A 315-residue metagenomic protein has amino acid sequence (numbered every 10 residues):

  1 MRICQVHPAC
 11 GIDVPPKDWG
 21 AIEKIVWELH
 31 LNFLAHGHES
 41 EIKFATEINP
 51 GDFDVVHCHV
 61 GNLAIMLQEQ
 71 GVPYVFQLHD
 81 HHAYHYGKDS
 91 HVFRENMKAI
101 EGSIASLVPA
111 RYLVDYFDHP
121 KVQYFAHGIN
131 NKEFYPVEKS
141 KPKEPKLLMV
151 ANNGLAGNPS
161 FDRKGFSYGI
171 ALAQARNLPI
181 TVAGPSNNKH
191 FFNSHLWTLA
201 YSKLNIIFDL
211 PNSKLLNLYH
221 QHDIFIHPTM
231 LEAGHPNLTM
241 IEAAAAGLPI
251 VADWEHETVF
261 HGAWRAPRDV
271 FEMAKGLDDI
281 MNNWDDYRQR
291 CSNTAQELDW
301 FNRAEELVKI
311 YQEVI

Functional and structural regions predicted by a protein language model:
Y86-G87, I129-E144, N158: Acidic anion/phosphate-binding donor-loop and adjacent secondary structure in glycosyltransferase catalytic cores
E101-P136, K146, V150-N152: Donor nucleotide-sugar binding/catalytic pocket of nucleotide-sugar-dependent glycosyltransferases
E144-L196: Conserved catalytic-core segment of nucleotide-activated headgroup transferases in glycan assembly
F192-L216: Nucleotide-activated donor-binding/catalytic signature segment of Leloir-type glycosyltransferases, i.e., the conserved
H220-G234: Acidic donor-binding loop of glycosyltransferase active sites
A245, P249-A252: Short hydrophobic beta-strand element within catalytic cores of glycosyltransferases and related nucleotide-activated
V259-D279: Change "using UDP/GDP/dTDP sugars" to "using nucleotide sugars
R268, N282-I315: A charged, aromatic-enriched C-terminal amphipathic alpha-helix characteristic of glycosyltransferases across folds
